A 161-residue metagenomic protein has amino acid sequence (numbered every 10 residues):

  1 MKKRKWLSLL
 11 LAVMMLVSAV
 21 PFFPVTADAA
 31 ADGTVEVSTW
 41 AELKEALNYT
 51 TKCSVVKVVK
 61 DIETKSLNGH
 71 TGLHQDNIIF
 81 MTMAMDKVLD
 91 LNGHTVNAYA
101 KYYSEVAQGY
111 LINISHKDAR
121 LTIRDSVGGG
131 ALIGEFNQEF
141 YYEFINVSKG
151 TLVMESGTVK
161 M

Functional and structural regions predicted by a protein language model:
M1-L10: Bacterial N-terminal signal peptides that target proteins for export
L11-A19: Hydrophobic core
A19-G33: Sec-dependent signal peptide cleavage junction
A30-V59, T64-G69: Acidic Gly/Asp/Thr-rich repetitive segments characteristic of extracellular carbohydrate-active and adhesion proteins
D61-I62, H94-T95, V127-G129: Acidic glycine-/aspartate-rich tracts in secreted/extracellular proteins
T64-V88, N97-D125, E135-L152: Extracellular beta-strand-rich solenoid/capping regions of secreted or surface-exposed proteins that bind or remodel
